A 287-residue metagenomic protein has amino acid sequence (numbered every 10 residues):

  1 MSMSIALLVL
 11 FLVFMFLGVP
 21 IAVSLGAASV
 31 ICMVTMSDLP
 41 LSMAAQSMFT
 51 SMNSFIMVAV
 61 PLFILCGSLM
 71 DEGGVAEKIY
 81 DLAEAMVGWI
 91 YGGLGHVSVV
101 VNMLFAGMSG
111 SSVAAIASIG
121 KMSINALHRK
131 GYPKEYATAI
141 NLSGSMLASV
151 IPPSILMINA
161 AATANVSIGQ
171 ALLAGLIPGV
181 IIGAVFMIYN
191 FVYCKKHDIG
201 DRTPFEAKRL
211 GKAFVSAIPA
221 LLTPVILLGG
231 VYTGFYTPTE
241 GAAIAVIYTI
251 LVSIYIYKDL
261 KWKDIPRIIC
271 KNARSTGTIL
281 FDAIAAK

Functional and structural regions predicted by a protein language model:
M1-K287: Alpha-helical transmembrane segments of multi-pass membrane transport proteins
